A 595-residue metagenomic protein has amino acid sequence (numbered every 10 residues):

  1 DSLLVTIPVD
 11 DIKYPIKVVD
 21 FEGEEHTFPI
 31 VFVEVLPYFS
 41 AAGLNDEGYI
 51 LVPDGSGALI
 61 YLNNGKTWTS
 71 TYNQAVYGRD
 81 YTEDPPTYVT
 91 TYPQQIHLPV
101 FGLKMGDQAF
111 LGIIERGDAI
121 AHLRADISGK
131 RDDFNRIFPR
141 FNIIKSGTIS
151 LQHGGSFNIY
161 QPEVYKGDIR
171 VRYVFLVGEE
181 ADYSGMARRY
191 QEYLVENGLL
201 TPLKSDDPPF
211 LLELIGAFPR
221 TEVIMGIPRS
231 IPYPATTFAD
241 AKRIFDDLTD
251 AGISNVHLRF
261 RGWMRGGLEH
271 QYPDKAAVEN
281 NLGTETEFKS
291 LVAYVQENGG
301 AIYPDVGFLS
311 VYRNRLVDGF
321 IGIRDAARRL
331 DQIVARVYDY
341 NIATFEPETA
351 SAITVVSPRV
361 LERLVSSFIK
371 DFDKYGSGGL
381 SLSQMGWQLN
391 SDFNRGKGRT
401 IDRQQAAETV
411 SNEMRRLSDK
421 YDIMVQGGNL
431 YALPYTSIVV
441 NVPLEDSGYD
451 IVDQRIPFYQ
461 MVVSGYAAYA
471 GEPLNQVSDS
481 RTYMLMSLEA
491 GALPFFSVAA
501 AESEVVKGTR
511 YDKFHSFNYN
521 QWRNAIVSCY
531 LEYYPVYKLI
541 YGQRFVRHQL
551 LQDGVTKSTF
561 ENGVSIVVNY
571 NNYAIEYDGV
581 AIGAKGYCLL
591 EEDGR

Functional and structural regions predicted by a protein language model:
D1-T237, K242-V256: Carbohydrate-recognition beta-sandwich/jelly-roll modules in extracellular/periplasmic carbohydrate-active proteins
T6, N255-F260, I302-D305, L380-L382 (+1 more regions): A structural signal for short, well-ordered beta-strand segments and their strand-loop junctions that often border
I7, L248, V295, S383 (+2 more regions): Conserved, mostly hydrophobic/aromatic
V9-K13, G262-M264, F308, Q384-G386 (+1 more regions): A mature extracytoplasmic/lumenal domain signature
Y14-K17, A42, G267, R313 (+1 more regions): Intrinsically disordered, low-complexity acidic/polar segments
P29, G252-S254, K374-S383: Short loop/turn motifs at secondary-structure junctions
G106-Q108, R116-R124, G129-R131, F308-V311 (+2 more regions): Active-site-proximal substrate-binding groove within the catalytic cores of carbohydrate-active enzymes
D206-A293, E297-R363, W387-S391: Aromatic-lined carbohydrate-binding/catalytic grooves of carbohydrate-active enzymes
